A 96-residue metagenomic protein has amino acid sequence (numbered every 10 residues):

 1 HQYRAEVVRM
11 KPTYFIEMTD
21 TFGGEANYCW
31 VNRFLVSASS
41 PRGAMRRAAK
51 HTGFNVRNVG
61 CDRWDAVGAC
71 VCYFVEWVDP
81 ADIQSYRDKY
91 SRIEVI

Functional and structural regions predicted by a protein language model:
H1-R9: Short, Lys/Arg-enriched N-terminal segments with co-localized hydrophobic residues within the first ~10-30 amino acids
R9-V31: Short aromatic-glycine-(Arg/Gly/Cys) micro-motifs in beta-strand/loop hairpins
T19-T21, S39-P41, V78-P80: Generic structural motif
N27-P41: A short, exposed loop/beta-hairpin motif centered on an aromatic-Gly-Thr core
A44-A49: Short amphipathic, charge-patterned alpha-helical segments
G53-I96: Short, mixed-charge low-complexity intrinsically disordered segments
